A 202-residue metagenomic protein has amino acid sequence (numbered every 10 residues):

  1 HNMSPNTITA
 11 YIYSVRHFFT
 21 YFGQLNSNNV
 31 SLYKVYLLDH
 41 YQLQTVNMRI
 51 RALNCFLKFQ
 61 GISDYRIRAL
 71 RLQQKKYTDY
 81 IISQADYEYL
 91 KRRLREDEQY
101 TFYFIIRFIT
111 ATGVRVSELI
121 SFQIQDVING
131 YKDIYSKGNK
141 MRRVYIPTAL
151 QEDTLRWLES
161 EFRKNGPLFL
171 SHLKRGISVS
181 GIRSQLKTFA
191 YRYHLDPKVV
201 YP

Functional and structural regions predicted by a protein language model:
H1-P202: Conserved catalytic core of the tyrosine transesterase superfamily
